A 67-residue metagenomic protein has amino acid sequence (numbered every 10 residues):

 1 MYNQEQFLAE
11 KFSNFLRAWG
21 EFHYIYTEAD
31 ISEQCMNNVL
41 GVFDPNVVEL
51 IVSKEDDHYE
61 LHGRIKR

Functional and structural regions predicted by a protein language model:
M1-T27: An N-terminal amphipathic alpha-helical segment
E5-L8, S32-N46: A short, charged, amphipathic alpha-helix used as a generic interaction element across diverse proteins
E21-F22, P45-V47: Short, high-confidence coil segments that cap the C-terminus of an alpha-helix and link into the following beta-strand
T27-D30, G63-I65: Short beta-strand-to-loop capping motifs
E49-R67: C-terminal edge-of-domain segments
